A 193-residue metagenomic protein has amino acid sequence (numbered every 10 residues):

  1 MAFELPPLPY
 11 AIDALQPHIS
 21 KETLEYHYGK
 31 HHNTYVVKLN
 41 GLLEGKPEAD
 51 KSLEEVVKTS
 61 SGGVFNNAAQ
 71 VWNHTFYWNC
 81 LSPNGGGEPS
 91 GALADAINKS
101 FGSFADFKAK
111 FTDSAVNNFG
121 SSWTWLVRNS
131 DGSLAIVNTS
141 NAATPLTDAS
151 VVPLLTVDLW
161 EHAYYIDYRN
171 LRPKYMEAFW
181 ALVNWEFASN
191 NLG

Functional and structural regions predicted by a protein language model:
M1-G193: Feature for soluble, non-membrane regions of globular proteins
